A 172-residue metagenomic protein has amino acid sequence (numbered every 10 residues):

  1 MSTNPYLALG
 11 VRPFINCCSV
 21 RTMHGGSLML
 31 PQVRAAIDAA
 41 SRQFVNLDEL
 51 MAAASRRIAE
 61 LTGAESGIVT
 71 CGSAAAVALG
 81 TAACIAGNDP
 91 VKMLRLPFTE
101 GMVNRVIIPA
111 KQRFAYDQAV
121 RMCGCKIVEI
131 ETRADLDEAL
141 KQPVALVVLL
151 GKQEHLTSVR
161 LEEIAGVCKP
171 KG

Functional and structural regions predicted by a protein language model:
S2-L28, S55-V69, A74-G172: Conserved PLP-enzyme active-site core in the AAT-like
I15-A53: A glycine-/small-polar-enriched, mobile loop at the entrance of the PLP active site in fold-type I
